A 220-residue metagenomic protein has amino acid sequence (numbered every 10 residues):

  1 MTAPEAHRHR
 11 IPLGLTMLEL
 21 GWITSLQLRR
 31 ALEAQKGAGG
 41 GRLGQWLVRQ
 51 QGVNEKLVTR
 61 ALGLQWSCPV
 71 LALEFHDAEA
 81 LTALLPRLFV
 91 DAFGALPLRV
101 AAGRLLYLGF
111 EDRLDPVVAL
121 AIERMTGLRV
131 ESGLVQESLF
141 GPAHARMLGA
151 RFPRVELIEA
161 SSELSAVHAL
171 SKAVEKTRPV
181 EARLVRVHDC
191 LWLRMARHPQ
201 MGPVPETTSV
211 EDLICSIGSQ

Functional and structural regions predicted by a protein language model:
P4-R10, Q35-G41, R113: Short acidic alpha-helix initiation/capping motifs at coil-to-helix transition points, especially at protein N-termini
I11-G21, R42-N54: Extracellular/lumenal glycan-associated surfaces
G21-A38: Amphipathic, charged-and-aliphatic alpha-helical interface segments that function as noncatalytic docking
Q50-R124, S161-W192, Q200: Polyanionic, low-complexity intrinsically disordered segments
E123-G127, S209: Short, solvent-exposed amphipathic alpha-helical segments in soluble enzyme and RNA/protein-processing domains
L128-E137: Short hydrophobic alpha-helical runs that function as membrane-insertion/retention elements
P142-E159: Short, low-order "capping/linker" segments at domain edges
V185-V187, L191-Q220: Extended, charged low-complexity segments that frequently continue into or abut oligomerization scaffolds
